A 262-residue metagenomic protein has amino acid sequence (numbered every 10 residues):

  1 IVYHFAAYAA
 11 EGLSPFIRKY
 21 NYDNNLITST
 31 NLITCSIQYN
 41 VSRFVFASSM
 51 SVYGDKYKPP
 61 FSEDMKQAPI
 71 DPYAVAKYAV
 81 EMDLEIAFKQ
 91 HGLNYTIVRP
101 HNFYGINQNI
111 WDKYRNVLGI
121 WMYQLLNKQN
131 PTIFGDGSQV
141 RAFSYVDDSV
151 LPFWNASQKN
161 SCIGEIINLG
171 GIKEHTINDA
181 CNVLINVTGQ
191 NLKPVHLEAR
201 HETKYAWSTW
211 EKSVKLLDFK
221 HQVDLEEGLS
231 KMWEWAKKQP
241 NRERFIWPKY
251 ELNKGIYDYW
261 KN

Functional and structural regions predicted by a protein language model:
I1-H101, Q239, F245, Y250 (+2 more regions): N-terminal Rossmann-like NAD(P)+-binding domain of SDR-like oxidoreductases, especially those catalyzing
F16-Y20, K58-S62, W111-Y114, V146-D148 (+2 more regions): Short, glycine/charged-enriched secondary-structure capping and boundary segments
V45-S48, I97-G105, G135, I166-G171: Short beta-strand segments
D55-Y57, I106-N109, K204: Short beta-loop-alpha junction of Rossmann-like oxidoreductase domains
P69-A76, P100, I110, Y114-L118 (+1 more regions): The catalytic Tyr-centered alpha-helix of NAD(P)H-dependent dehydrogenases
A79, D83, A87, V117 (+3 more regions): Hydrophobic alpha-helix immediately C-terminal to the catalytic Tyr-X-X-X-Lys motif of short-chain
L126-N262: C-terminal substrate-binding subdomain of Rossmann-fold SDR/epimerase-dehydratase oxidoreductases
